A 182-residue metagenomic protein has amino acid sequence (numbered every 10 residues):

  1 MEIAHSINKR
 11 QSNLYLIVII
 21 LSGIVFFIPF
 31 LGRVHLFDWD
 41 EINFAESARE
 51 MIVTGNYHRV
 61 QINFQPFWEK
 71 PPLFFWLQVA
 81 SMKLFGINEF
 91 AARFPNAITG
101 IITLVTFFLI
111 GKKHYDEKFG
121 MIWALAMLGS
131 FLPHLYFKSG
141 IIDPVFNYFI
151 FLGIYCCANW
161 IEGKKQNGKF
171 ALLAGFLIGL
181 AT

Functional and structural regions predicted by a protein language model:
E2-T182: Membrane-integral, polyisoprenol-dependent glycosyltransferases of the GT-C/oligosaccharyltransferase superfamily
